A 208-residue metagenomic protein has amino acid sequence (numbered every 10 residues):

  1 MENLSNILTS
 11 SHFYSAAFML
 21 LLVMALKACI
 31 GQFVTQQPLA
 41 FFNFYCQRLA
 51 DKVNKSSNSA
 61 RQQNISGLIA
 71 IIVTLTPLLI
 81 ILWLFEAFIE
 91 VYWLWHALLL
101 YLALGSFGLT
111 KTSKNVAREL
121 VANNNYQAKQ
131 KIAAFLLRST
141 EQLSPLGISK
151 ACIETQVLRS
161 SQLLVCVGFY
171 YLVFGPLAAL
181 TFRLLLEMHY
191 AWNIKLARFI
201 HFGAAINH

Functional and structural regions predicted by a protein language model:
M1-H208: Hydrophobic N-terminal alpha-helices or hydrophobic patches in metabolic proteins across all domains of life
